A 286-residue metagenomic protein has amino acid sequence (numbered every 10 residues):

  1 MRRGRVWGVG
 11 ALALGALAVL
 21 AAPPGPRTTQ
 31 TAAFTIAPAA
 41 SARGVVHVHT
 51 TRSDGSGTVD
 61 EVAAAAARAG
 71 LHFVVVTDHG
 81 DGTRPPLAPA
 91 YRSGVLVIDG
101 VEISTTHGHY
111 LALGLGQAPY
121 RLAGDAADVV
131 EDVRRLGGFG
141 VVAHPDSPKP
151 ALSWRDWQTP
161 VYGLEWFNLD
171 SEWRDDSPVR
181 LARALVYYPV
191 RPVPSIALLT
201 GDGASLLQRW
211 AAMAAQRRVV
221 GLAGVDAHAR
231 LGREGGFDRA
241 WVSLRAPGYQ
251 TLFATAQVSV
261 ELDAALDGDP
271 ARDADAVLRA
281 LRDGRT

Functional and structural regions predicted by a protein language model:
R2-I36, S41, A215-G221, V225-T286: C-terminal functional module detector
T29-R183, Y187-R191, T200-Q208, A212-Q216 (+2 more regions): A metal-dependent hydrolase metal-coordination microenvironment
